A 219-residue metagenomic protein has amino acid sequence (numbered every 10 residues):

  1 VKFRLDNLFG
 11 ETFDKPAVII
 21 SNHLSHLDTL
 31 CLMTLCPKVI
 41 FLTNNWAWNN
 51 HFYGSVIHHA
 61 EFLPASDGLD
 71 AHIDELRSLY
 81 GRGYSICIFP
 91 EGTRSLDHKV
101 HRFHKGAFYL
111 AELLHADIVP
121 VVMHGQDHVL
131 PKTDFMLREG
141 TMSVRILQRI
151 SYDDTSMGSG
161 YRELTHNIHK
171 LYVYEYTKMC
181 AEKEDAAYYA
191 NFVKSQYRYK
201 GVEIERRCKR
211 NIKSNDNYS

Functional and structural regions predicted by a protein language model:
V1-A17, K209-N217: Membrane-anchoring hydrophobic helices of lipid-metabolizing enzymes
V1-D6, D67-D70, Q126-H128: Short gly/ser/thr-rich secondary-structure transition/capping motifs
D6-L8, N44, A65-D67, L147-R149 (+1 more regions): Conserved beta-strand termini and adjacent loop/short-helix elements that scaffold enzyme active sites in alpha/beta
F9-E11, C31-M33, G54-S55, R77-S78 (+1 more regions): Short secondary-structure boundary/capping segments
F13-D67: Catalytic core of membrane glycerolipid acyltransferases/transacylases, capturing the structured, soluble-facing
D70-S219: Non-catalytic C-terminal accessory region of glycerolipid acyltransferases and related lyso-lipid remodeling enzymes
